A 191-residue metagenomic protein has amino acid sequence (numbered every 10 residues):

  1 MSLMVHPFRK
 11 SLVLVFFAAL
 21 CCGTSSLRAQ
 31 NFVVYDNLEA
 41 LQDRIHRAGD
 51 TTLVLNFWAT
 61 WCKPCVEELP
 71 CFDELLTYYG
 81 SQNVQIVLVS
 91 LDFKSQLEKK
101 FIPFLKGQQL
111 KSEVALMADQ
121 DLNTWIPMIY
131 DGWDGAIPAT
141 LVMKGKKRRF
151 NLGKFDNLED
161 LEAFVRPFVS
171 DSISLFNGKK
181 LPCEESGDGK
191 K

Functional and structural regions predicted by a protein language model:
V13-G23: Bacterial N-terminal signal peptides
F32-L53, L76: A short beta-strand-turn-helix
T51-L53, W58-W61, F93: Short pre-active-site segment immediately N-terminal to redox-active cysteine/selenocysteine motifs in thiol-based
F57-C71: Conserved redox-active cysteine motifs that mediate thiol-disulfide chemistry, especially di-cysteine Cys-X(1-2)-Cys
E67-S90, K106: Conserved helix-turn-beta segment immediately C-terminal to the redox Cys motif in thioredoxin-like folds
N83-E98, L110-Q120: Thiol-based oxidoreductase modules, predominantly thioredoxin-like and allied folds used for disulfide exchange
F104-I137: Short, internal strand/loop/helix patches that form the active-site neighborhood or redox-interaction surface
I137-K191: Thiol-/selenol-based redox modules, centered on thioredoxin-like and closely related oxidoreductase domains
